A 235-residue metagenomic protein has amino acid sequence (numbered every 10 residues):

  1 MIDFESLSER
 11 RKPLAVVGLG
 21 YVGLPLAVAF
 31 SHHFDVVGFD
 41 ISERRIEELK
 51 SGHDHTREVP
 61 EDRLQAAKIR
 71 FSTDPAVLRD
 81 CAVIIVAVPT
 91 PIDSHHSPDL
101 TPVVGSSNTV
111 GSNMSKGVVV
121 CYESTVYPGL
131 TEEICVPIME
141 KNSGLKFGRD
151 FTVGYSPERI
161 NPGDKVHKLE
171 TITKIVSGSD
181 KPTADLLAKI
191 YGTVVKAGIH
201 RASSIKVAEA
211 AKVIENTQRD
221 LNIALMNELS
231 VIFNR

Functional and structural regions predicted by a protein language model:
M1-R235: Structural/interface elements that position substrates and couple domains in central-metabolism enzymes
